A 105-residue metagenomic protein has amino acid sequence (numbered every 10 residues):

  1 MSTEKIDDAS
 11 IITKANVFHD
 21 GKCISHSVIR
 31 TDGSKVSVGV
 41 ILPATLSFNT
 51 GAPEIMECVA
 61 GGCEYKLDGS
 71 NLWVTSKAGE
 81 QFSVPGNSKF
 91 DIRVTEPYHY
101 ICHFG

Functional and structural regions predicted by a protein language model:
M1-S34: A short, N-terminal "cap"/entry segment at the start of jelly-roll beta-barrel domains of the cupin/DSBH fold
K5-D7, S37-I41, V74-A78: Short amphipathic beta-strand/extended segments with alternating polar/hydrophobic composition
H19, L46-F48, Y65: Short loop/turn motifs at secondary-structure junctions and domain boundaries
I29-G51, Q81-G86: Conserved short histidine dyad/triad with adjacent acidic residue
V40, T50, L67-G69, V94 (+1 more regions): Residue-level recognition of conserved beta-strand positions in structured domain cores
T50-Y65: Short, conserved beta-strand element in jelly-roll/cupin
S70-F90: Short acidic-glycine-tyrosine-enriched beta hairpin
P85-G105: Ligand-binding loop in jelly-roll beta-barrel domains
